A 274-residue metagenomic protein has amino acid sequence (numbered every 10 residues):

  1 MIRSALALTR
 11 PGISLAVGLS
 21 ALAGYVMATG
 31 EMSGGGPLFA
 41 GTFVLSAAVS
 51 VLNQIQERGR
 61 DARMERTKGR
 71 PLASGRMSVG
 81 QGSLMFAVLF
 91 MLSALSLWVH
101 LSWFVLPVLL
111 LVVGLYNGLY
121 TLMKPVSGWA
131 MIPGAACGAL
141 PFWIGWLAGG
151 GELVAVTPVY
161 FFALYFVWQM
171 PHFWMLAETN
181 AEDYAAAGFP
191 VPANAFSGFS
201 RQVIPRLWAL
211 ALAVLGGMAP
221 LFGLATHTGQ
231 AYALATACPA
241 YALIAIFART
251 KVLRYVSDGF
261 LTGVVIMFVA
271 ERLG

Functional and structural regions predicted by a protein language model:
A16-A23, R70-A73, I132-G149, Y255-E271: Small-residue-rich segments of transmembrane alpha-helices in multi-pass membrane proteins, especially helix faces
L19-R58, E65-R66, F90-A94, W103 (+2 more regions): Membrane-embedded alpha-helical segments that form the functional core of polytopic membrane enzymes, especially those
G30-S33, A135-E182, G198-F199: Functional transmembrane core segments of multi-pass inner-membrane proteins
V44-L52, G114-L122, F162-A181, A213 (+1 more regions): Transmembrane alpha-helical segments that form the membrane-embedded catalytic/substrate-channel core of multi-pass
I55-M77, P171-R201: Cytosolic, membrane-interface loops and tails of multi-pass inner-membrane proteins
R66-P107, S197-F222: Multi-pass membrane catalytic core of lipid/isoprenoid biosynthesis enzymes
V79-G150: Intramembrane alpha-helical segments
S200, A242-I266: Interfacial loop-to-transmembrane junctions
